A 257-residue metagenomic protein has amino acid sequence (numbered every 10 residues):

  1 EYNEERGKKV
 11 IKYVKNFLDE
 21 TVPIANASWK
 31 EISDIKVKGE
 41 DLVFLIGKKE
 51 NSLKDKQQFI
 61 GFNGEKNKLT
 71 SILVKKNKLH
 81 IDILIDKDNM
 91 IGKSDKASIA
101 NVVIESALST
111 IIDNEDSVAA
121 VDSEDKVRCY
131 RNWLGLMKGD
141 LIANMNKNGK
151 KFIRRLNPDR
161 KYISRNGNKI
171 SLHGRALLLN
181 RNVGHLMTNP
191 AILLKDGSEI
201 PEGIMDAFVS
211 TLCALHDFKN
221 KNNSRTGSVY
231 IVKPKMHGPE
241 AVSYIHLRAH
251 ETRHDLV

Functional and structural regions predicted by a protein language model:
E1-Y244: Active-site-facing alpha/beta catalytic cores
N223, R253, V257: Catalytic or ion-translocation cores adjacent to nucleophile or general acid/base/metal-coordination motifs in diverse
I245-T252: Conserved small/polar residues in nucleotide/adenosyl-binding loops
